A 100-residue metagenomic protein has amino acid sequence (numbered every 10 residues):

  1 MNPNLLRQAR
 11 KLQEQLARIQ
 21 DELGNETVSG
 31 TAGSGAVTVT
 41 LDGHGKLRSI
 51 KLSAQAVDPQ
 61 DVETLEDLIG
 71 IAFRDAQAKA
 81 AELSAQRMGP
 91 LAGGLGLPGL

Functional and structural regions predicted by a protein language model:
M1-S29, A76-L100: Long amphipathic alpha-helical segments used for membrane anchoring, targeting, substrate engagement, or oligomerization
A9, G45, I69: Residue-level signature of catalytic and energy-coupling elements of molecular machines, predominantly ATP/GTP-dependent
N25, T31-G35, V39-K51, A56: N-terminal intrinsically disordered, cationic/polar leader segments that include organellar targeting peptides
G35-T38, S49, I71, A78 (+1 more regions): Alpha-helix boundary/capping detector
K51, Q55-Q86: Active-site- and interface-proximal helix/loop "cap" or "latch" segments in soluble metabolic and energy-transducing
